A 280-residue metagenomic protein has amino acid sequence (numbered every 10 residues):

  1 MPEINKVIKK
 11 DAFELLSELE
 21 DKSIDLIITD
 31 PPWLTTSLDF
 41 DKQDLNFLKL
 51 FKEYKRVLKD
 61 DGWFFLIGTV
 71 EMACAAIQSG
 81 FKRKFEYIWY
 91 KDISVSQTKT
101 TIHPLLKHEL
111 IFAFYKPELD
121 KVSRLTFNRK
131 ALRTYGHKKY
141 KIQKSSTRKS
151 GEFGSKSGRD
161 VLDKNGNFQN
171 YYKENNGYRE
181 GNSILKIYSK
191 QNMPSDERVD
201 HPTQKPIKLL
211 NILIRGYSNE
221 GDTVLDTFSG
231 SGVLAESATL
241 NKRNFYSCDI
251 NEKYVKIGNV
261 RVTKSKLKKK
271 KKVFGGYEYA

Functional and structural regions predicted by a protein language model:
E3-V7: Extreme N-terminal starter segment of soluble prokaryotic enzymes
K9-L15, G276-E278: Conserved SAM/SAH-binding loop
K10, L58, L66-T69, I187 (+1 more regions): Short His-Asn-centered micro-motif
L15, E71-A76, S237, I257: Phosphate- and divalent-cation-binding pockets in alpha/beta enzyme and binding domains that engage nucleotide-derived
L19-D21, L26-I28, L38, K84-A280: Class I S-adenosyl-L-methionine
P31-K49, L185: Mobile active-site "lid"/loop adjacent to the S-adenosyl-L-methionine
P31-P32, G68-E71, F228: Short strand-turn motif at the edge of the Rossmann-like AdoMet-binding core
Q43-S94, F114: Conserved Class I SAM-dependent methyltransferase catalytic core
